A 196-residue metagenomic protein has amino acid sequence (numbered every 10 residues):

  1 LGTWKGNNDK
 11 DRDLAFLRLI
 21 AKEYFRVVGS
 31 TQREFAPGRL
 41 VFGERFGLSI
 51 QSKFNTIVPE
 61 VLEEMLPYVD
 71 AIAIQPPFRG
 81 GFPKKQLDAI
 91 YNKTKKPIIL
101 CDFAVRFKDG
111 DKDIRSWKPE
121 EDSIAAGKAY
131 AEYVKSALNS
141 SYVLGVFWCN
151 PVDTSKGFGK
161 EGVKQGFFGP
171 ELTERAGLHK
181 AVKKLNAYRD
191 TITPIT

Functional and structural regions predicted by a protein language model:
L1-W4: Alpha-helical "lid/cap" subdomains adjacent to substrate-binding clefts that gate access and reposition the ligand
G6, D11, A15-S116: Glycoside hydrolase catalytic-domain groove-lining segments
D13-L17, K128-E132, V182-L185, R189: Charged, low-complexity, helix-prone segments enriched in Lys/Glu/Asp/Gln
R18-K22, R26, K84, E120-A131 (+1 more regions): Non-membrane alpha-helical structural segments and their capping/turn regions in soluble enzymes
E23-R39, Y68, S136-V143, K184 (+1 more regions): A structural motif corresponding to the C-terminal end of an alpha-helix and its immediate exit/capping segment
G43, E121-D122, R175: Helix N-terminus capping/helix-initiation residues
Y68, C149-T196: Aromatic-rich peripheral "rim/lid" segments of glycoside hydrolase catalytic domains that contact and position glycan
C101-F103, K108, K118-P170: Substrate-binding cleft of secreted/luminal carbohydrate-active enzymes
